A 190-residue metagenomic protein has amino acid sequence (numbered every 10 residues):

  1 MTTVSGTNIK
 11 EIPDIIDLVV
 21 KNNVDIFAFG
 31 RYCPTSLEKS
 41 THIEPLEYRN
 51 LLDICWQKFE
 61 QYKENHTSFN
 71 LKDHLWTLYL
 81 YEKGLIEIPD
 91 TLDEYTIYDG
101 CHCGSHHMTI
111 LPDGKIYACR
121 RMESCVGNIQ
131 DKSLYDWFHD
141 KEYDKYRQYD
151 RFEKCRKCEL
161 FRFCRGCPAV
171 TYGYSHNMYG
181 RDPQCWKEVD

Functional and structural regions predicted by a protein language model:
M1-H102, T109-D113, Y117, R121 (+1 more regions): Radical SAM enzyme [4Fe-4S]-AdoMet core and its adjacent flexible, acidic and glycine-rich loops/tails across
C103-G104, G173: Short acidic, Pro/Gly- and aromatic-enriched capping/linker segments at domain boundaries
H107-T109, Q184: Residues embedded in well-ordered beta-strands
K115-I116, R120-D190: Flexible mid-to-C-terminal extensions adjoining Fe-S/redox cofactors in radical SAM and related proteins
